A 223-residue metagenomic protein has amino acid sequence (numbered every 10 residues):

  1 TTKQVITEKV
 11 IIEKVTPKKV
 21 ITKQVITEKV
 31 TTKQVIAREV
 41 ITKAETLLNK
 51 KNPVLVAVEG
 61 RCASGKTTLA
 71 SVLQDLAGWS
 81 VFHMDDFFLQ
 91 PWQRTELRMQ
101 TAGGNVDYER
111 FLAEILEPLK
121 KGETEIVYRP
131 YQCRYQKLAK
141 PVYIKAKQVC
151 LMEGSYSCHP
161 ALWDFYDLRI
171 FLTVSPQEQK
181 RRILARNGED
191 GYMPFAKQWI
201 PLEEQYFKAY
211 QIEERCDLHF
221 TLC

Functional and structural regions predicted by a protein language model:
T1-K3, E28-L55: Extreme N-terminal, non-catalytic leader segments that precede Walker-type/kinase nucleotide-binding cores
R61: P-loop (Walker A) phosphate-binding loop of NTP-binding proteins
K66: Conserved lysine of the Walker
L69: Hydrophobic positions on the alpha1 helix immediately C-terminal to the Walker A/P-loop
W79-W92: Short beta-strand-centered segment that lines the nucleotide-binding/catalytic pocket of NTP-utilizing
Q93-Q136, V149: Conserved nucleotide-sensing/catalytic segment adjacent to the nucleotide-binding pocket in NTP-handling enzymes
Q136-R186: ATP-dependent NMP and nucleoside kinases share a basic, alpha-helical "lid"
H159, G188-C223: Small-molecule kinase domains that catalyze NTP-dependent phosphoryl transfer to phosphate-bearing small molecules
